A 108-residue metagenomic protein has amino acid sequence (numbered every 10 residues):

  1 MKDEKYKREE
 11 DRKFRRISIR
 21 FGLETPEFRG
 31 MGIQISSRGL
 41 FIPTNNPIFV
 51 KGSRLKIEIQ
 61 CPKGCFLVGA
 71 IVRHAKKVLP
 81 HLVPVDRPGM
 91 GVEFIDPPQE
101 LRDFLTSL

Functional and structural regions predicted by a protein language model:
M1-S37, E100-L108: N-terminal helix initiation/capping motif
R15, F28, L55, F66-V68 (+1 more regions): Hydrophobic core residues within well-ordered beta-strands of beta-rich domains
S18-L23, G52-F66: Short conserved beta-strand and strand-loop elements enriched in small hydrophobics with frequent Asp/Gly
G30-G32, V68-A75: Short beta-strand-centered aromatic/proline hotspots
G39-T44, K56-E58: Short, well-ordered beta-strand segments in soluble/periplasmic domains
F41-T44, K77-V92: Short, solvent-exposed secondary-structure boundary/capping segments
